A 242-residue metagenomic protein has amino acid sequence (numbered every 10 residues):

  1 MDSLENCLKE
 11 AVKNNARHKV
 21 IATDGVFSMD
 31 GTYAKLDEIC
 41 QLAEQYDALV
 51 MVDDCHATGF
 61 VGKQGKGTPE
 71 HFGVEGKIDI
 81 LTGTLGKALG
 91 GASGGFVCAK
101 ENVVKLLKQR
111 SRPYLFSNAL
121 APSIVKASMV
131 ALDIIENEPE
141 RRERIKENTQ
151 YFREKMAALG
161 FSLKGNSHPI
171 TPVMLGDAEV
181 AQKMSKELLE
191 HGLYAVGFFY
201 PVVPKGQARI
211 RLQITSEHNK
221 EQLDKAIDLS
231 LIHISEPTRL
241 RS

Functional and structural regions predicted by a protein language model:
M1-K9, D37, M129, D133 (+2 more regions): Amphipathic, non-transmembrane alpha-helical secondary structure
M1-V52: Active-site phosphate-binding strand-loop segment of PLP-dependent enzymes
D2, G25-D30, A57-V61, Y114-L115 (+2 more regions): Short, small-residue-enriched loops and turns at beta-alpha junctions that line or gate enzyme active sites
D24, I39, D53, G94-G95 (+3 more regions): Structural scaffold positions in well-ordered secondary structure
Y46-L49, H56, V61-S167: Active-site C-terminal subdomain of aminotransferase-like
E143-F152, A157-G192, V202, Q207 (+1 more regions): Conserved PLP-binding catalytic core of the aspartate aminotransferase-like
A195-F198: Membrane-embedded alpha-helical bundles of multi-pass transporters/translocases, especially carrier/permease families
I232-S242: Single conserved hydrophobic/aromatic residue that forms the stacking wall/gate of nucleotide- or nucleobase-binding
